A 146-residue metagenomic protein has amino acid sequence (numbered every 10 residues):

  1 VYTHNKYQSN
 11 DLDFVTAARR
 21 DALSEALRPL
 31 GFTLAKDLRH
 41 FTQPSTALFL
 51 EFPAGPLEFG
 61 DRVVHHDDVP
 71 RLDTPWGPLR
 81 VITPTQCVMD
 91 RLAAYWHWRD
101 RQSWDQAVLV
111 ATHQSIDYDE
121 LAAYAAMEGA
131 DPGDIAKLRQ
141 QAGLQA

Functional and structural regions predicted by a protein language model:
V1-A146: Compositionally biased terminal segments of proteins
